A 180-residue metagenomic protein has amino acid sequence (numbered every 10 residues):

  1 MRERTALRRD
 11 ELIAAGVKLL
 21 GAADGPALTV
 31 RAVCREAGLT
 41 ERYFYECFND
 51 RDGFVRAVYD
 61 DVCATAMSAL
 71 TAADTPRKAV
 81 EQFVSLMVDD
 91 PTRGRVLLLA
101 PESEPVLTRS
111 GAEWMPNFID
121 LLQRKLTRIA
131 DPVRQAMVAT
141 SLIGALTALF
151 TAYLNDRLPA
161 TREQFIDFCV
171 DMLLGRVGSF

Functional and structural regions predicted by a protein language model:
M1-L7, F180: N-terminal intrinsically disordered/low-complexity leader segments
A6-V17, G21, P26-A27, R35-G38 (+3 more regions): An amphipathic alpha-helix adjacent to DNA-recognition modules
A14, D60, D74-V88, T92 (+4 more regions): Amphipathic alpha-helical segments that line or abut small-molecule/effector binding pockets and mediate allosteric
A15-K18, E36, D61, T65-A69 (+6 more regions): Solvent-exposed, charged/polar functional surfaces in cytosolic regulatory/catalytic domains
R31: Residues within the helices of the helix-turn-helix
A69-A73, L97-P101, L126, Y153-R157: Secondary-structure edge/capping motif, primarily at the C-terminal ends of alpha-helices and the immediately following
L86-A112, Q123, T151: Amphipathic alpha-helical segments used for helix-helix packing
P105-A148, E163-Q164, D171-L174: Amphipathic alpha-helical packing segments from all-alpha helical-bundle domains
